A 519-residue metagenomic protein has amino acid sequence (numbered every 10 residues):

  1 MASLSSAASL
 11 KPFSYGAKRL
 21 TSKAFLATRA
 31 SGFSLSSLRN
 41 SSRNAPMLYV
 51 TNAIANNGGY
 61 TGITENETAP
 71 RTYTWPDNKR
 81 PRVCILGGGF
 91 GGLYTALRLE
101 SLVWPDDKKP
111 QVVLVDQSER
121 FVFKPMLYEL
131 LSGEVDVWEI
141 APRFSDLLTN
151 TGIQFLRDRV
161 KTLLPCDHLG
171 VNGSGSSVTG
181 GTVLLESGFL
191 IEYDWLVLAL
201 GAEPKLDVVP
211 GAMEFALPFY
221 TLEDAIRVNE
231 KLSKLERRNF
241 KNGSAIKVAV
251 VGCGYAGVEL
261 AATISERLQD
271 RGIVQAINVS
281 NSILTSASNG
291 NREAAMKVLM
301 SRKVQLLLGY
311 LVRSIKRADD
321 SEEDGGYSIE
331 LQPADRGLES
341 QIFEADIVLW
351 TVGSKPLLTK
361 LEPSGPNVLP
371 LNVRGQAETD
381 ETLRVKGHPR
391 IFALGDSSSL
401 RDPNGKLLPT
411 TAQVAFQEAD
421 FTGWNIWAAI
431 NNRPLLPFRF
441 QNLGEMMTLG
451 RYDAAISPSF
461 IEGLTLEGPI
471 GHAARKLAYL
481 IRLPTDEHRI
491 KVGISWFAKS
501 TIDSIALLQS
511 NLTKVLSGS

Functional and structural regions predicted by a protein language model:
A2-S6, L10-R19, G32, N40 (+4 more regions): C-terminal, flexible cofactor-proximal segment of oxidoreductases
S3-S6, P70-R157, A212, A249-V250 (+1 more regions): Beta1-alpha1 glycine-rich phosphate/pyrophosphate-binding loop at the start of Rossmann-like nucleotide-binding domains
L4-R19, K23-R80, G152-K247, P333-L338 (+1 more regions): FAD-binding core/adjacent interface of flavoenzyme oxidoreductases
A53, N150-G170, S174-T179, V183 (+3 more regions): A Rossmann-like FAD-binding core segment of flavoenzymes
G91, G201-P204, S354-P356: Short glycine-rich anion-binding loops that position phosphate/pyrophosphate groups of nucleotides and phosphorylated
L127-V135, M213-L217, G290-N291, G365-N367 (+2 more regions): Short glycine-enriched, charge-decorated loop/helix-capping segments at active-site entrances that position
E214-N239, F343-Q417: FAD-site-proximal beta/loop scaffold in flavoenzymes
S244-L307, P409-A428, R433-F438, L443-M446: Rossmann-like dinucleotide-binding core of oxidoreductases
